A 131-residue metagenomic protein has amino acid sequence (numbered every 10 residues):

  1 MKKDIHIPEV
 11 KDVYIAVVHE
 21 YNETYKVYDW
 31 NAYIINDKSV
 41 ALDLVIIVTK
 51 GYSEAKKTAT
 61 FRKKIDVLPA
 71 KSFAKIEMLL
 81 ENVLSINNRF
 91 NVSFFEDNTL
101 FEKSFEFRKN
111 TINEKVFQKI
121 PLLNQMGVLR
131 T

Functional and structural regions predicted by a protein language model:
K3-P8, A16, L100-T131: Acidic, serine/threonine- and proline-rich intrinsically disordered appendage/tail regions
I5-W30: Beta-sheet-dominated interaction scaffolds and their linkers
K11, Y28, D43, S72-A74 (+1 more regions): Residues at beta-strand starts and edge strands
Y28, A32-A41: Asparagine-centered strand-capping/turn motif at beta-strand->loop junctions
S39-A55: Short acidic, flexible loop segments centered on an aromatic residue
V48, L80, F107-R108: A generic structural motif
Y52-R89, F95-N98, E102: Intrinsically disordered, low-complexity Pro/Gly/Ser/Thr-rich segments with frequent PxxP/GP/PP motifs and embedded
